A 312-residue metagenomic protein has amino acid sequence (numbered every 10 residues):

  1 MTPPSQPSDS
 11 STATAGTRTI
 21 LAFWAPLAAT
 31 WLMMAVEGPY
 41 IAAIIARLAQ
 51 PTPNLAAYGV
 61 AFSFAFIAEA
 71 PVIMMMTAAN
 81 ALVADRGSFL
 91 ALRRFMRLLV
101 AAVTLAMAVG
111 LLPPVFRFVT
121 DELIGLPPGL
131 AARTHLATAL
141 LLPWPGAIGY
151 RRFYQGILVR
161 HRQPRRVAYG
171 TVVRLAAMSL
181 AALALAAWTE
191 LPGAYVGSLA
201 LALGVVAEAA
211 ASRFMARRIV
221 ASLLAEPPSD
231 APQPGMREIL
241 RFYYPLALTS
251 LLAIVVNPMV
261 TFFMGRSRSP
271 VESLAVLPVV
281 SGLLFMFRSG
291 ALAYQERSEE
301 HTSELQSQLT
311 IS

Functional and structural regions predicted by a protein language model:
M1-S11, T19, A25-P26, L32 (+2 more regions): C-terminal transmembrane helix end/exit motif
T12-V36, T138-L142, A168-V172, A211 (+4 more regions): Hydrophobic faces of transmembrane alpha-helices in multi-pass small-molecule transporters and flippases across diverse
A28-T77, Y244-E300: Transmembrane helix-bundle signature of multi-pass secondary active exporters and lipid flippases
T52, R86, R160-H161, W188-L191: Helix-loop interface residues and adjacent transmembrane-helix termini in multi-pass membrane transporters, primarily
A57-A108, R151-V159, L277-S303, S307 (+1 more regions): Small-residue-rich hydrophobic transmembrane alpha-helices
L105-H135: Short membrane-interface helical motifs at transmembrane helix boundaries in multi-pass membrane transporters
P128-R151, V279-F287: Alpha-helical transmembrane segments of multi-pass membrane proteins
A137-A139, G170-A184, W188-A221: Hydrophobic alpha-helical transmembrane segments
